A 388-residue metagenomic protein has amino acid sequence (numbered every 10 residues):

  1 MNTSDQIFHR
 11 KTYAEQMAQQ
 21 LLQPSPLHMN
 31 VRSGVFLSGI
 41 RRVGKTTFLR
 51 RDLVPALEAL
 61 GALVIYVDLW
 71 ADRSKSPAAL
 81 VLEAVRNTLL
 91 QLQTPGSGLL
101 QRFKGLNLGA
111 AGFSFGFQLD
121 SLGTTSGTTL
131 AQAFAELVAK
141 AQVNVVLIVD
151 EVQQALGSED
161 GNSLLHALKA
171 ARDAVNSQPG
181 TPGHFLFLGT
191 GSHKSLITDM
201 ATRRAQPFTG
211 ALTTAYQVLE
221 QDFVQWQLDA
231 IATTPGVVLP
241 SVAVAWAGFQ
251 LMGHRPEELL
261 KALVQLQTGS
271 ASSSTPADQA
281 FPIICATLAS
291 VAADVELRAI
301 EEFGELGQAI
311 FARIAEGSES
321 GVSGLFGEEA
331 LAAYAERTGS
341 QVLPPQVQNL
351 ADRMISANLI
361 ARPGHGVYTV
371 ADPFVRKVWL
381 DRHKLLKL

Functional and structural regions predicted by a protein language model:
M1-R41, T47-A56: Walker A/P-loop-proximal flanking segment of P-loop NTPase domains
S33-V146, V152-L156, G161, F185 (+1 more regions): P-loop NTPase nucleotide-binding core
Q154-R203, Y216: Sensor-1/coupling segment of RecA-like P-loop NTPase cores
Y216-V244, L251: Conserved small helical "lid"/interfacial subdomain of P-loop NTPases
G248-Q250, H254-V342: Winged-helix-like regulatory helical subdomains adjacent to P-loop NTPase cores
R337-A357: Short amphipathic alpha-helical interaction segments
P363-K377: Accessory beta->alpha helical hairpin/"wing" motif in late/C-terminal subdomains of nucleic-acid enzymes
F374-L388: Short, amphipathic alpha-helical interaction segments positioned at domain boundaries
